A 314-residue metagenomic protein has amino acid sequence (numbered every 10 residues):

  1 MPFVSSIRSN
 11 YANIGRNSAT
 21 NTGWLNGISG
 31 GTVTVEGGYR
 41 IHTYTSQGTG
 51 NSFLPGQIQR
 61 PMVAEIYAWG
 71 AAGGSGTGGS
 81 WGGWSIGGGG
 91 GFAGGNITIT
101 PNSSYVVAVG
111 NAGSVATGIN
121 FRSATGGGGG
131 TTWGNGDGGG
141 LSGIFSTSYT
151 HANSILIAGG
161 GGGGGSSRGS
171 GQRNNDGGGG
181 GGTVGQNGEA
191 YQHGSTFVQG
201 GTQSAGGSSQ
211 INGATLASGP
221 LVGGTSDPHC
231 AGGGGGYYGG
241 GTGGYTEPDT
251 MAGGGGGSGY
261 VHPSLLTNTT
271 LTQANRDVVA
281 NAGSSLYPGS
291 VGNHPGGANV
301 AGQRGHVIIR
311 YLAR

Functional and structural regions predicted by a protein language model:
M1-R314: Glycine-biased low-complexity/repetitive sequence motifs
